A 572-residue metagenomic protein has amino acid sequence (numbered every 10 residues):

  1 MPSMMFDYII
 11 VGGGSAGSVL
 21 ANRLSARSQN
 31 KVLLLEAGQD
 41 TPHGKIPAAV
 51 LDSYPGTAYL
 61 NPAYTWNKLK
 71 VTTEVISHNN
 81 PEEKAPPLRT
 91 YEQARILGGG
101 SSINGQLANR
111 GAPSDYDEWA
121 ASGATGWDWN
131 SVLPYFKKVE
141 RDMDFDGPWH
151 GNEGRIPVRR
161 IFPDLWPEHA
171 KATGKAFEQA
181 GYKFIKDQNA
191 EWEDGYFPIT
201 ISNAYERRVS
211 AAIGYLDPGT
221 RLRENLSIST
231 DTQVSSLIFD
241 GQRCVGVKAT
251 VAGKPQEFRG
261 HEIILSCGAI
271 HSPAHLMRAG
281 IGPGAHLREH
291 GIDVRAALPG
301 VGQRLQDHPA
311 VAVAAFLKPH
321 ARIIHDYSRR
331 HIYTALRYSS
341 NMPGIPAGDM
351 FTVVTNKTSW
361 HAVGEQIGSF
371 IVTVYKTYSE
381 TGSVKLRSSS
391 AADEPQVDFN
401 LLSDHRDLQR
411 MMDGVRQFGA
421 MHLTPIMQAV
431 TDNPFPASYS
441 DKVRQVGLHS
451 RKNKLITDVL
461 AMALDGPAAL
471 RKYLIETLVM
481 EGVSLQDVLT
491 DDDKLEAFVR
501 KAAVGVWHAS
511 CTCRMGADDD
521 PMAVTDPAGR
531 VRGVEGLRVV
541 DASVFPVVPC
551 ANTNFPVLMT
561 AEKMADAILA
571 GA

Functional and structural regions predicted by a protein language model:
M1-A572: N-terminal redox-cofactor-binding region of secreted/periplasmic oxidoreductases
